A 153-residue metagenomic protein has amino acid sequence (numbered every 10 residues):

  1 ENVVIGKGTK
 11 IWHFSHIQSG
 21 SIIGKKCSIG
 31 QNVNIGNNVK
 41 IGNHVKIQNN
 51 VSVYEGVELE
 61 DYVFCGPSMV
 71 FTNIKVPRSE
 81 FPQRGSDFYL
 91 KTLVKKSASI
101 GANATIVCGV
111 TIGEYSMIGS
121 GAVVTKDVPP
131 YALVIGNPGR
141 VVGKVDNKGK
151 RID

Functional and structural regions predicted by a protein language model:
E1-I5, T9-T111, V145: Flexible, glycine/small-residue-enriched loop-and-beta-strand segment within the central core of proteins
S68, G121, G139: ATP/adenylate-binding site constellation spanning eukaryotic-like Ser/Thr protein kinases, ABC-transporter
K95, P129-P130: Short coil/turn connectors at secondary-structure junctions
E114-M117, V123, P130: Internal alpha/beta core interface subdomains
G143-D153: Cys/His-rich short segments
